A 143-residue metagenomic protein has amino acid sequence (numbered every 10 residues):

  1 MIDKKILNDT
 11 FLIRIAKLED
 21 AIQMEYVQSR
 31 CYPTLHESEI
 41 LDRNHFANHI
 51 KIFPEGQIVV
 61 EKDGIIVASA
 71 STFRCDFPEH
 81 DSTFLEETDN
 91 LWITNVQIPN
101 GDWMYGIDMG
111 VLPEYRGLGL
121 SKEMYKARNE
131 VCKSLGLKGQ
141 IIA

Functional and structural regions predicted by a protein language model:
M1-I6, E87-N90: Short acidic N-proximal helix/loop "leader" segments that mark the beginning of a domain or an inter-domain linker
F11-M24: A short beta-loop-alpha structural element at the N-terminal edge of CoA-dependent acyl/N-acetyltransferase catalytic
I15, Y26-L41, H49: Helix-loop element at the rim of GNAT/NAT acetyltransferase active sites that forms part of the acceptor-substrate
A16, M109-V111: Hydrophobic adenine-recognition pocket in adenosine-nucleotide-binding enzymes
N48-V59, F73-S82: A short helix-loop-beta-strand connector motif used in the catalytic cores of GNAT acetyltransferases and, in some
I65-A68: Glycine-rich acetyl-CoA-binding "A-motif" of GNAT/NAT acetyltransferases
A70-D108, K126, I141-A143: Conserved acyl-donor/pantetheine-binding loop and adjacent beta-alpha core of acyl/acetyltransferases and related
V111, G117-C132, G139-I142: Conserved acetyl-CoA-binding loop-helix of GNAT-fold acetyltransferases
